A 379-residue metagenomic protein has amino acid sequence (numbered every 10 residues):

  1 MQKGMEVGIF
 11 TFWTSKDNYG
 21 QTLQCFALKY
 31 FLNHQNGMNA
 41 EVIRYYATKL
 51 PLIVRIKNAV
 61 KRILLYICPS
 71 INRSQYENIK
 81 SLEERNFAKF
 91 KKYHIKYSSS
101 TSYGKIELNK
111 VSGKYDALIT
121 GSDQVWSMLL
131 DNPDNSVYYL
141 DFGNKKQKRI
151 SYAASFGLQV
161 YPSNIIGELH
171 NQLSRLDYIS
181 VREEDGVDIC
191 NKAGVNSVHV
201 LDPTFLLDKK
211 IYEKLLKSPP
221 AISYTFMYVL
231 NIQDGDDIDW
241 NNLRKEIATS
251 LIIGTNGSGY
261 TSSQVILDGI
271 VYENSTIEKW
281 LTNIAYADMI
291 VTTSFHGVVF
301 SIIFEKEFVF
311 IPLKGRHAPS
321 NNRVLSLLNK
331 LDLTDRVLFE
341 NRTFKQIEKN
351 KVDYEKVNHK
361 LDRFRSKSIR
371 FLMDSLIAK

Functional and structural regions predicted by a protein language model:
M1-K379: Active-site anion-handling motifs in enzyme catalytic cores
